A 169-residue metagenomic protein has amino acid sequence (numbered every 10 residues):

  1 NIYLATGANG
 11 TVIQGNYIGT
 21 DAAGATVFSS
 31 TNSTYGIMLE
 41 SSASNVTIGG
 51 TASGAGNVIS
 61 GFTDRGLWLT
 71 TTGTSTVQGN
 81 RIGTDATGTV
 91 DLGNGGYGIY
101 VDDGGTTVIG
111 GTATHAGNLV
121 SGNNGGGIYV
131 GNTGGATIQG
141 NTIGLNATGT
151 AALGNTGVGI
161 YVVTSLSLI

Functional and structural regions predicted by a protein language model:
N1-I169: Extracellular parallel beta-helix/beta-solenoid repeat domains
